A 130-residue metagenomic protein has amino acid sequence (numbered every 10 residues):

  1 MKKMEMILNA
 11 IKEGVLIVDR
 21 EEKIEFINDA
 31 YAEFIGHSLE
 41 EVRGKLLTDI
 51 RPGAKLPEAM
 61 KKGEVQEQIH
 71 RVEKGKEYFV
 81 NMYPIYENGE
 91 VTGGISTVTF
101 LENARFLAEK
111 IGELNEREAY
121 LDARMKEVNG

Functional and structural regions predicted by a protein language model:
M1-F34: Sensory modules in modular signal-transduction proteins
M4, I50, E116-E118: Short, contiguous hydrophobic alpha-helices characteristic of membrane insertion segments
I35, L39-E40, L46-F79: Terminal output helix/cap of sensory domains in signal transduction proteins
N81-Y83: A short, aliphatic-rich beta-strand micro-motif
I85-E87: Sensor-regulatory modules in signal-transduction proteins
V91: Glycine-rich acetyl-CoA-binding "A-motif" of GNAT/NAT acetyltransferases
I95-V98: Sensory-domain boundary capping and coupling elements
F100-G130: Flexible nucleotide-interacting loop at or near the entrance of a catalytic core
